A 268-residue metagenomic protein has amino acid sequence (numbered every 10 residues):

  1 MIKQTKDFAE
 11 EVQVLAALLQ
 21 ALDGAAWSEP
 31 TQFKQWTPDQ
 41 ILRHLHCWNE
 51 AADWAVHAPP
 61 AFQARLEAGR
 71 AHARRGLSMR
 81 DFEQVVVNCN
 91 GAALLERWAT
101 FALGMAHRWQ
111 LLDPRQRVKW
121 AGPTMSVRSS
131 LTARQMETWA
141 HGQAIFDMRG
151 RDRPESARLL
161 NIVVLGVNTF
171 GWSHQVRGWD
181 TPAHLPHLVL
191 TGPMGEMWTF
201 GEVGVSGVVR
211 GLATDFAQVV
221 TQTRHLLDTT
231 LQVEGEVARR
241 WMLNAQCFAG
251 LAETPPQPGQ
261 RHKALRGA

Functional and structural regions predicted by a protein language model:
M1-K3, E50-L111: Short, helix-capping/interhelical loops that line the mouth of catalytic, cofactor-, or ligand-binding pockets
M1-R43, A52: An N-terminal domain-cap segment
T5-F8, L95-W98, L131-R134: Hydrophobic packing residues in well-ordered alpha-helices of helical domains and bundles
E11-L18, W48, F101-G104, R108-L111 (+2 more regions): Amphipathic, well-ordered alpha-helical segments in soluble domains
Q20-T31, A102-L131: Acidic interhelical loop/turn segments
E29-H72, W120-V176, F216: Short, contiguous alpha-helical
R177-V220: Glycine/small-residue-rich hydrophobic helix-like segments
G204-A268: C-terminal interaction segments
